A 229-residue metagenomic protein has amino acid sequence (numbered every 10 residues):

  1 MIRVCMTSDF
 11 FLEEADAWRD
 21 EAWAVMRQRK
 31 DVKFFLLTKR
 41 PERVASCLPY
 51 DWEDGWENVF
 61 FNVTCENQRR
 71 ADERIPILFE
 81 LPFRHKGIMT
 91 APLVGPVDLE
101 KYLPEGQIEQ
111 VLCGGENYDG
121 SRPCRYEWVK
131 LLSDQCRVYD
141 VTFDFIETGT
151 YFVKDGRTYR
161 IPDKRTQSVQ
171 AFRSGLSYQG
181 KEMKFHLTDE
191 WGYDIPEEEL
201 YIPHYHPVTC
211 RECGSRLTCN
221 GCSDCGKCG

Functional and structural regions predicted by a protein language model:
M1-I146, V153: Conserved AdoMet/S-adenosylmethionine-binding subsite of the radical SAM
E100-G229: Auxiliary Fe-S-binding modules of radical SAM enzymes
